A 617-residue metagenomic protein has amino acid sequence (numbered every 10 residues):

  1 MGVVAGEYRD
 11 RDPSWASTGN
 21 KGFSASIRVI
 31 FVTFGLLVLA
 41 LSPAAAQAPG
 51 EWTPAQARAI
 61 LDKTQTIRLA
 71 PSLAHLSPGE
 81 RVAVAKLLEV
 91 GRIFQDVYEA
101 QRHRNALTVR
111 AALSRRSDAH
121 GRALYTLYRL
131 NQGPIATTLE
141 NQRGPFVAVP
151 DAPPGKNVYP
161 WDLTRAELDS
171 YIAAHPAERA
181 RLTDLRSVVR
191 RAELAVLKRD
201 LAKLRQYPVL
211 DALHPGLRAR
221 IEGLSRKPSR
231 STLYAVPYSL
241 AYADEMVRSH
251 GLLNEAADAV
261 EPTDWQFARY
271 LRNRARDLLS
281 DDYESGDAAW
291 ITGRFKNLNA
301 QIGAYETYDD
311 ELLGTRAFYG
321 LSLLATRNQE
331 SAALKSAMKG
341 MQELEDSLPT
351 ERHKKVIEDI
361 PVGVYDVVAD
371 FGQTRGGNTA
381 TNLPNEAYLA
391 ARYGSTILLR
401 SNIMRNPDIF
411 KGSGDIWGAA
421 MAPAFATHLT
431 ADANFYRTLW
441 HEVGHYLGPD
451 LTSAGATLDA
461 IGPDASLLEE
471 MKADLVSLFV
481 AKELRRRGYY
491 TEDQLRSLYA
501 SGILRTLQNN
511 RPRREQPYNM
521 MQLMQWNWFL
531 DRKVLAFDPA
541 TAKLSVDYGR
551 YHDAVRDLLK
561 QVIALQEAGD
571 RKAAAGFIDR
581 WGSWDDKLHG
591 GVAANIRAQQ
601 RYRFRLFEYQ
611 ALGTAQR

Functional and structural regions predicted by a protein language model:
R28-A40: Bacterial N-terminal signal peptides
A48-Y270: N-terminal helix-rich structural modules
Y238-A426, T430: Contiguous, non-catalytic segments that form substrate-binding/exosite surfaces or channel walls
D264, S466-E483: An active-site-proximal "capping" alpha-helix that borders the catalytic cofactor pocket
K355, I563-R617: Extended, compositionally biased alpha-helical segments that mediate assembly or anchoring
R437-D450, A473, L478: Active-site recognition of the HExxH zinc-binding catalytic motif
P449-M471: Post-HEXXH active-site segment of zinc metalloproteases
L478-A574: Long, well-structured alpha-helical subdomains associated with metal-dependent extracellular/ecto-lumenal hydrolases
